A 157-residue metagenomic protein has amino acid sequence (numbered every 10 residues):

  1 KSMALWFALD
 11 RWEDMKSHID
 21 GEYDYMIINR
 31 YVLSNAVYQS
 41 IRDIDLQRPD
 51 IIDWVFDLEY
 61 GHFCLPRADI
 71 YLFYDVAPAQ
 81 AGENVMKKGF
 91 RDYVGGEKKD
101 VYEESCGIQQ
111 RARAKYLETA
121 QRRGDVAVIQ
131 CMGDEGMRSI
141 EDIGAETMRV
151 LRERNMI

Functional and structural regions predicted by a protein language model:
K1-F63: ATP-dependent small-molecule kinase phosphotransfer cores that center on conserved nucleotide phosphate-binding segments
L9, R30, Y74-D75, N84 (+1 more regions): Conserved catalytic core of Hanks-type protein kinase domains
G21, P66, G124: Structured loop/turn residues at beta-strand edges in well-structured enzyme cores
I27-N29, Y74, A127-Q130: Short beta-strand segments at enzyme active-site cores
N35-A114: A glycine- and Lys/Arg-enriched "phosphate-lid" helix/loop adjacent to the NTP-binding pocket of small-molecule kinases
A79-I157: NTP-dependent small-molecule kinase module
